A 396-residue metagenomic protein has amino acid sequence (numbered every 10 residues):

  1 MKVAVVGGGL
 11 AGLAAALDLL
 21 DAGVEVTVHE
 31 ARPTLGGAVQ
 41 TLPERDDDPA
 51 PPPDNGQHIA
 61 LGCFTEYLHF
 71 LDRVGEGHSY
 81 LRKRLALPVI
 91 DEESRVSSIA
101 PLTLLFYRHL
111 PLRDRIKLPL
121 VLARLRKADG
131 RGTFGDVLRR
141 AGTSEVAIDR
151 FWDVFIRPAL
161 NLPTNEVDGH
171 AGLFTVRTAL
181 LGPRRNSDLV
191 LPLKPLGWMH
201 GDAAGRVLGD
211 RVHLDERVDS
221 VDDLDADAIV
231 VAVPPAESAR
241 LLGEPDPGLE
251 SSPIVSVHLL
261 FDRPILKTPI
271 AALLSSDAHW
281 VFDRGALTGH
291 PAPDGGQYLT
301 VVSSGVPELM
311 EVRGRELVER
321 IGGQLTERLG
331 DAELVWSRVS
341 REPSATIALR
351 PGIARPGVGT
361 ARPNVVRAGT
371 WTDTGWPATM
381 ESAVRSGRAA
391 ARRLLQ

Functional and structural regions predicted by a protein language model:
K2-V28: N-terminal Rossmann-like FAD-binding beta1-loop-alpha1 element of flavoenzymes
A11, T34, A236: Conserved Rossmann-like nucleotide-cofactor binding loop
L20-R45: Glycine-rich FAD pyrophosphate-binding loop
A22, E216-R315, E319-R328: Mid-domain catalytic core of redox enzymes that form a hydrophobic substrate pocket/lid adjacent to a catalytic redox
G37-C63, L122-L125: Glycine-rich active-site loop/strand segments that organize a redox cofactor
F64-L173: Mobile amphipathic helical/loop "lid" adjacent to a hydrophobic cofactor/ligand pocket
A100-T103, D283-Q396: Conserved flavin/dinucleotide-binding core of flavoenzymes
T175-D219: Helical element adjacent to the flavin cofactor pocket in flavoenzyme catalytic cores
